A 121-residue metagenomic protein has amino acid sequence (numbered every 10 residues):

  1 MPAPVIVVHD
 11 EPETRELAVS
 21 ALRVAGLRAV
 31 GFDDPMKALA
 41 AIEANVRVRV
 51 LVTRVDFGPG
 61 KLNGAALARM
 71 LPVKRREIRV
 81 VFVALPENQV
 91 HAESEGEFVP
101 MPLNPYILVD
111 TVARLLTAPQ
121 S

Functional and structural regions predicted by a protein language model:
H9: Conserved acidic carboxylate
P12-V30: Two-component/phosphorelay signaling modules centered on CheY-like receiver
V24, A40, R69, V73 (+2 more regions): CheY-like receiver
D33-V50: Acidic, metal-coordinating helix/loop segments flanking the phosphotransfer/catalytic sites of two-component signaling
V50, L67, L71, R76-N88 (+1 more regions): A short, hydrophobic beta-strand element within the central beta-sheet of small alpha/beta folds
V52-R69: Conserved phosphotransfer microenvironments
V81, L85-S121: Output/docking surface of receiver
